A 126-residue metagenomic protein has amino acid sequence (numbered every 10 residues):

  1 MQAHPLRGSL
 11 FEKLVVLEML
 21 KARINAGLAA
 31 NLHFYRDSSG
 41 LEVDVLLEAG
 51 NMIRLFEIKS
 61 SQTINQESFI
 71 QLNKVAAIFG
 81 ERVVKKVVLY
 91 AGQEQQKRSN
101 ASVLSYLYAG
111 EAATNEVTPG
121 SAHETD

Functional and structural regions predicted by a protein language model:
M1-D126: A cross-kingdom feature that marks ATP-driven nucleic-acid transaction machinery
